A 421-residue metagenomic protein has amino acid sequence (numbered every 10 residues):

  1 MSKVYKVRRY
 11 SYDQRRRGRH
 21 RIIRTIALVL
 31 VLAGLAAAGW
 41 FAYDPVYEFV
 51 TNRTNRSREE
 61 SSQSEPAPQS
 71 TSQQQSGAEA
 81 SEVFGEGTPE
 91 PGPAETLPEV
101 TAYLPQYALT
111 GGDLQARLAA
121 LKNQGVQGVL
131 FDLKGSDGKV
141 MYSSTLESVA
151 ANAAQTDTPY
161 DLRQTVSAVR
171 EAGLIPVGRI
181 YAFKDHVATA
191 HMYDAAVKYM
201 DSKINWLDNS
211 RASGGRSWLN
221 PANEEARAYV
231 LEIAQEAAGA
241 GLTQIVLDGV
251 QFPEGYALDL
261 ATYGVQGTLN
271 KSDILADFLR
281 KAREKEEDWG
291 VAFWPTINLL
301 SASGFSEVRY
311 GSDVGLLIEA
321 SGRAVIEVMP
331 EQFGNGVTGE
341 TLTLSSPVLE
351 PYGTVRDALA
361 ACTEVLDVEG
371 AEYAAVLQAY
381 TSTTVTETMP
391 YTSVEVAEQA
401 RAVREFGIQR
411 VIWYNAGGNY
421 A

Functional and structural regions predicted by a protein language model:
M1-I23: N-terminal Lys/Arg-rich, disordered targeting/topogenic segments
A42-E48, S321-G336, S346-A421: Substrate-binding cleft of secreted/luminal carbohydrate-active enzymes
G92-Y103, F183-Q235: Active-site-adjacent "subsite" loops/lids of carbohydrate-active enzymes
D113-V140, E236-L247, L317-V325, A402-R410: Catalytic domains of carbohydrate-active enzymes, especially glycoside hydrolases
Q124-P159, L260-A261: Aromatic-lined carbohydrate-binding/catalytic grooves of carbohydrate-active enzymes
G128-L130, T158-N209, V246: Glycine-rich, aromatic-flanked loop segments that form ligand/cofactor-binding clefts across common enzyme folds
S143-A153, D185-S210, P253-Q266: Aromatic- and acidic-residue-enriched segments that line the glycan-binding/catalytic groove of carbohydrate-active
V177-D185, V246-D248, L269-R309, V368-S382: Aromatic-lined carbohydrate-recognition surfaces of secreted/lumenal glycan-active proteins
